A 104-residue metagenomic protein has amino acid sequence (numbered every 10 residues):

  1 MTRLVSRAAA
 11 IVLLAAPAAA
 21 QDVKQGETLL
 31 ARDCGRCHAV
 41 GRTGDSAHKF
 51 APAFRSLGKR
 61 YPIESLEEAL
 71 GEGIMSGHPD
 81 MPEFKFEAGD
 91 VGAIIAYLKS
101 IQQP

Functional and structural regions predicted by a protein language model:
M1-A9: Bacterial N-terminal signal peptides that target proteins for export
R3, A20, E27, E87-A88: Short, structured coil/loop segments at alpha-helix boundaries
A15-P17: N-terminal signal peptide c-region/cleavage motif recognized by signal peptidases
Q21-F50, E72-P79, I101-P104: Periplasmic/extracellular electron-transfer cofactor-ligation site, primarily the c-type cytochrome heme-c attachment
A53-K99: Extracytoplasmic electron-transfer domains, predominantly the class I c-type cytochrome c fold
